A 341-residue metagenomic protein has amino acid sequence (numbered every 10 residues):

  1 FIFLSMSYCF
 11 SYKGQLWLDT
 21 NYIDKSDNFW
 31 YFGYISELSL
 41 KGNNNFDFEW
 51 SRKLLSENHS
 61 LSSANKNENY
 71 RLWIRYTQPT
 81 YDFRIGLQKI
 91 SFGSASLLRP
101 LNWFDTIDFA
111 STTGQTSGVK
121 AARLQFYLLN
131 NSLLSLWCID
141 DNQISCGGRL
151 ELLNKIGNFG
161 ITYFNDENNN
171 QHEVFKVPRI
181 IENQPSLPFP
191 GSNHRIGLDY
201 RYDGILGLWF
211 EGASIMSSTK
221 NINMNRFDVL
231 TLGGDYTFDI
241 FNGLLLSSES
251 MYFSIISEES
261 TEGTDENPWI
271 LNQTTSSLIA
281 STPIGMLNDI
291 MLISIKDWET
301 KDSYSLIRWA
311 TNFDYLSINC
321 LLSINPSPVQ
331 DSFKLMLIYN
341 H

Functional and structural regions predicted by a protein language model:
F10, K41-N45, Q78-Y81, I90 (+8 more regions): Outer-membrane beta-barrel channels and translocator barrels
G14-D24, D47-S56, D105-D108, L128-D141 (+8 more regions): Transmembrane beta-strand segments that form the barrel wall of outer-membrane beta-barrel proteins
N28-S36, N65-Y70, T116-A122, Y127 (+6 more regions): Residues that define the transmembrane beta-barrel architecture of outer-membrane proteins
Y34-G42, R71-P79, A122-F126, G148-L152 (+5 more regions): Residues on the lipid-exposed face of transmembrane beta-strands in outer-membrane beta-barrel proteins
K41-C138, E151-L153: Outer membrane beta-barrel
L124, T311-N325, V329-H341: Outer-membrane beta-barrel "beta-signal"
I144-G233: Surface-exposed beta-loop-beta
N154, R201-I295: Detector for outer-membrane/organellar transmembrane beta-barrel domains, recognizing the amphipathic beta-strand
